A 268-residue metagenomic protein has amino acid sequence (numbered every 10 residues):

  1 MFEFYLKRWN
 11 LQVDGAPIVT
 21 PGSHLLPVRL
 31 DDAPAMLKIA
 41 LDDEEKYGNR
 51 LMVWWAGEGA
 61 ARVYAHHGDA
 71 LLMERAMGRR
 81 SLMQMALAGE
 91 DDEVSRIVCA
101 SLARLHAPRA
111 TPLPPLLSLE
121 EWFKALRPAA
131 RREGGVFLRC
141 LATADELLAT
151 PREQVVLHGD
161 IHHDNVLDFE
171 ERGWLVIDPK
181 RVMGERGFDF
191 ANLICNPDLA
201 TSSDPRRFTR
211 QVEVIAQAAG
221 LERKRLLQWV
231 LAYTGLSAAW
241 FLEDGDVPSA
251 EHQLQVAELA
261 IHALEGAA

Functional and structural regions predicted by a protein language model:
M1-D14, E45-G48, G135, R139 (+3 more regions): Regulatory N- and C-terminal appendages and interdomain linkers associated with kinase/kinase-like NTP transferase
M1-R62, F169-E171, A260-A268: Conserved NTP-binding catalytic cores of kinases and kinase-like/nucleotidyltransferase enzymes across multiple kinase
F2-F4, A107-G159, F169-E170, Q217: An alpha-helical support segment within catalytic cores of ATP-dependent transferases
I18, H24-R29, M36-L37, V63 (+1 more regions): Active-site acidic catalytic loop and adjacent metal/ATP-binding pocket of ATP-dependent phosphoryl transfer enzymes
D32-A76, R80-L105: A conserved alpha-helical element in kinase catalytic cores
L41-E44, H162, A219: Short beta->alpha connector loops
D42, L72-D91, A107-T111, F123-R131 (+1 more regions): A glycine-centered beta->alpha junction motif in the catalytic cores of kinase/phosphotransferase enzymes
F169-Q228, V247-I261: Active-site Asp-x-Gly
